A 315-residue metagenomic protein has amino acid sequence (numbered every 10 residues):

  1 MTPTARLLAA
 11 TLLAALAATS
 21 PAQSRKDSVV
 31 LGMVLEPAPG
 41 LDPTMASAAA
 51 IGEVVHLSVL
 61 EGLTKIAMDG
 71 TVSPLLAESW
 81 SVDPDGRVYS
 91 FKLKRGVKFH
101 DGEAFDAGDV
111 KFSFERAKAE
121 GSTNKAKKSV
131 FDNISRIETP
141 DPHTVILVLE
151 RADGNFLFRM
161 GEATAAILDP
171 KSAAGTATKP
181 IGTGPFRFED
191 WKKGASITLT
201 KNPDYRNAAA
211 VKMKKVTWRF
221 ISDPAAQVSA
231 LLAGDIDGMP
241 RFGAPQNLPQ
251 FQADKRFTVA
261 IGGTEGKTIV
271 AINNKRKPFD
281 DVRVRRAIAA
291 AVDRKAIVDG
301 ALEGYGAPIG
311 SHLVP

Functional and structural regions predicted by a protein language model:
A9-L16: Bacterial N-terminal signal peptides
Q23-S24, K92, A126-D169, D190: Surface-exposed binding/hinge segments that line and control ligand-binding clefts or catalytic entry sites
K26-L35, E78, V88-S90, V110-S113 (+5 more regions): Short, well-ordered beta-strand elements
G32-P84, E115, I181-T183: N-terminal lobe/hinge region of extracytoplasmic solute-binding protein
E78-T123, P140, I146, A230 (+1 more regions): Aromatic- and charge-enriched surface segment that lines or borders ligand/interaction sites
D132, T217-S229, F242-Q246: Short helix-initiation/N-cap motifs at beta->coil->alpha
F158-T217, D223: Gly/Pro-rich hinge or "lid" segments in bacterial periplasmic/extracellular proteins
A208-A210, G238-P315: Local pocket/hinge segments that shape ligand/substrate recognition
